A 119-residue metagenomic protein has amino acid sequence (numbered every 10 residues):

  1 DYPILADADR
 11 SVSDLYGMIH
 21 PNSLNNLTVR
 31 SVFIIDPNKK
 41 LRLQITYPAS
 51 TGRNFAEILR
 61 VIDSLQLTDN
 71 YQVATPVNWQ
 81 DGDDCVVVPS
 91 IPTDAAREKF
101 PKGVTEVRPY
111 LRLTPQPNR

Functional and structural regions predicted by a protein language model:
D1-R119: Chalcogenol-based redox active-site neighborhoods
